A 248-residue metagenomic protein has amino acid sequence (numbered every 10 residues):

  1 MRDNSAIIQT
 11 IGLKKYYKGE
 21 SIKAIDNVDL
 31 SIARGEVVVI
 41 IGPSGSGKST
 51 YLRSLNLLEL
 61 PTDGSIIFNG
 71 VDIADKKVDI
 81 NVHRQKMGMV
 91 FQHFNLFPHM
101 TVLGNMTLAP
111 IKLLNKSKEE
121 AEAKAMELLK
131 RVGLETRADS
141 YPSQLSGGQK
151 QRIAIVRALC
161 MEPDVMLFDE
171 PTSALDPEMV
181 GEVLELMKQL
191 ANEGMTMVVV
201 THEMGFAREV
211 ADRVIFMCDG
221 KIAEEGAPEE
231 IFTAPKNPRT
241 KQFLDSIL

Functional and structural regions predicted by a protein language model:
S5-E230: ABC family nucleotide-binding domain
C218, E225, E229-L248: C-terminal boundary and immediately downstream tail of ABC-type ATPase nucleotide-binding domains
